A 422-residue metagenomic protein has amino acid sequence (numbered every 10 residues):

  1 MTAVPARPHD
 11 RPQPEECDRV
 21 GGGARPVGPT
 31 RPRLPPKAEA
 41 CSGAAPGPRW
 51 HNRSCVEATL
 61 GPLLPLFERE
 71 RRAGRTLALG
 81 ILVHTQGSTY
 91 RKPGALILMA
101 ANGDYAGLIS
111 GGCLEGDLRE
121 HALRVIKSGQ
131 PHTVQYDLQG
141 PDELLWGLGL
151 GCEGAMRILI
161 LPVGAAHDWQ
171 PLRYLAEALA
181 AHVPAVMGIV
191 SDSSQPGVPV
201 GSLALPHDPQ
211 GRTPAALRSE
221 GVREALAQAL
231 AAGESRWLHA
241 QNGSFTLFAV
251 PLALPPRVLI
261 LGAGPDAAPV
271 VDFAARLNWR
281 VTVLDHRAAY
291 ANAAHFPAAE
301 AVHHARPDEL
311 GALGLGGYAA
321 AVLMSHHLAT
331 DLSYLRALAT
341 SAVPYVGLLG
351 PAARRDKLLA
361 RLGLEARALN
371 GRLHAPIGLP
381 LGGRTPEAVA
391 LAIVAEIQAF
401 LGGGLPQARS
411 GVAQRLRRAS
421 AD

Functional and structural regions predicted by a protein language model:
T2-R49: Compositionally biased, low-complexity flexible segments
W50-H303, G311, G316-A320, R361 (+1 more regions): Segments forming oxygen-rich coordination pockets for charged ligands
G111, A263-G264, H327-L328, P351 (+1 more regions): Short beta->alpha junction loops/turns
D117, P269, T330-S333, K357 (+1 more regions): Residues that form or flank phosphate/diphosphate-binding pockets in enzymes that use nucleotide phosphates
R119, L172, D331, R355-L358 (+1 more regions): A general structural signal for well-ordered alpha-helical segments in protein cores
L284, A320, S325-L332, R336-R361: ADP-ribose/adenylate-binding Rossmann-like module
R306-A312, T330-L335: A short, acidic, amphipathic alpha-helical segment used as a generic capping/interface helix at domain edges
V343-P344, L348-D422: Adenosine-phosphate binding glycine-rich loop
